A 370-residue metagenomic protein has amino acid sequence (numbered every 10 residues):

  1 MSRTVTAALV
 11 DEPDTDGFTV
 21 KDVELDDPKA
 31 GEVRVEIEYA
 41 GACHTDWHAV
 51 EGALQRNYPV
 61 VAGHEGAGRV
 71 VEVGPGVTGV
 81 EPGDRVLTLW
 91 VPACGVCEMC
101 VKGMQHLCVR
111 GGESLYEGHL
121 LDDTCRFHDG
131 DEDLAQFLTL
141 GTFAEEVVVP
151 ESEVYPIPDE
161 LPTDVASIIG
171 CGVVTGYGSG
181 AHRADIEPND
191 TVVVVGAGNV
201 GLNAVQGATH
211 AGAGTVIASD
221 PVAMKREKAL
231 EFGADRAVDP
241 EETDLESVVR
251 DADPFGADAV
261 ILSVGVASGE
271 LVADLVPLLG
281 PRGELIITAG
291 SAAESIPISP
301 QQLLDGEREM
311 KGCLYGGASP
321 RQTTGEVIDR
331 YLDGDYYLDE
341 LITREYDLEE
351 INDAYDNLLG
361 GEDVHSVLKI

Functional and structural regions predicted by a protein language model:
M1-A67, G141, E145-V149, A166: Short N-terminal strand-loop motif that marks the start of NAD(P)H/FAD-dependent oxidoreductase cofactor-binding domains
S2-R3, A7, E242-T243, A259 (+4 more regions): C-terminal hydrophobic helical "lid"/dimerization subdomain of Rossmann-like NAD(P)H-dependent oxidoreductases
T6, T191, G214-V216, E284 (+1 more regions): Residues at the starts of beta-strands that form the adenosine-phosphate
D26-A40, V50-V101, H106, S114 (+1 more regions): Glycine-rich beta-strand-centered segment in the early N-terminal region that forms part of a ligand/cofactor-binding
G83, N189, A234, F255-D258 (+2 more regions): Local beta-strand N-terminus motif with an aromatic residue
W90-S152: Cysteine-cluster motifs in flexible loop/terminal segments that predominantly coordinate metals
E145, S152-V154, P158-E242, S247: Mid-domain Rossmann-like dinucleotide-binding core that forms the NAD(H)/NADP(H) cofactor-binding site
A184-I186, A211, A223-E309: Glycine-rich cofactor phosphate-binding loops and adjacent beta1-alpha1 units of small-molecule cofactor enzyme domains
